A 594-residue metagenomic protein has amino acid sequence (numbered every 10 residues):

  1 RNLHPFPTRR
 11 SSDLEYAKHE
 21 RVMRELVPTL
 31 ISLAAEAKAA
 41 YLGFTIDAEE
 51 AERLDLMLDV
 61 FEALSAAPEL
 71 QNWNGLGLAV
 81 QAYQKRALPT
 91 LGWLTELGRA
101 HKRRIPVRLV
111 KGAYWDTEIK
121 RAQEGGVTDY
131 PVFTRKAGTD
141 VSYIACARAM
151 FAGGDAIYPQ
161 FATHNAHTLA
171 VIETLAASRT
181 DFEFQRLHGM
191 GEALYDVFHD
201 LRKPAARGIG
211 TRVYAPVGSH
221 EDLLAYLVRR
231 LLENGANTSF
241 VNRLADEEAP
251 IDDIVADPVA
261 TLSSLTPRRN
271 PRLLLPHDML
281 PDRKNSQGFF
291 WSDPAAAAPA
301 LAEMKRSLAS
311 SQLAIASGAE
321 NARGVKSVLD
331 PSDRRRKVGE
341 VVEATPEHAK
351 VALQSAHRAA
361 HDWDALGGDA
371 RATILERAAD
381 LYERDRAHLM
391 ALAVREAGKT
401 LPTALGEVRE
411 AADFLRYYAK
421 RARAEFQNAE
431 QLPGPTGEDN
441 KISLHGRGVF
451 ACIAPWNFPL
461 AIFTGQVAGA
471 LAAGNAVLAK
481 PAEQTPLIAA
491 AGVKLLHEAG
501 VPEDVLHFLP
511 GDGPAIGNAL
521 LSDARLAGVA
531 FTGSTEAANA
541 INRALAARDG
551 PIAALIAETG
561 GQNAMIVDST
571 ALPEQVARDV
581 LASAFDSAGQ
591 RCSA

Functional and structural regions predicted by a protein language model:
R1-T8: Single conserved hydrophobic/aromatic residue that forms the stacking wall/gate of nucleotide- or nucleobase-binding
R9-R283: Positively charged, amphipathic and often flexible ligand-engagement surfaces
A205-R207, V217-G218, D222-Q354, R358-H361 (+5 more regions): Terminal low-complexity tails and localization/encapsulation signals of metabolic enzymes
N428-E503, E574: Conserved small-residue-rich beta-alpha loop and adjacent elements that most often cradle the phosphate/pyrophosphate
D439-K441, H507-A527: A structured beta-alpha segment of the ubiquitous adenosine-cofactor-binding alpha/beta core
K480-A482, P510, D568-S569: Short beta->alpha connector loops at strand-helix junctions that form conserved, small/polar/Pro-enriched
E498-G500, S522-A524, G528, T535-A594: ALDH superfamily catalytic-core signature
